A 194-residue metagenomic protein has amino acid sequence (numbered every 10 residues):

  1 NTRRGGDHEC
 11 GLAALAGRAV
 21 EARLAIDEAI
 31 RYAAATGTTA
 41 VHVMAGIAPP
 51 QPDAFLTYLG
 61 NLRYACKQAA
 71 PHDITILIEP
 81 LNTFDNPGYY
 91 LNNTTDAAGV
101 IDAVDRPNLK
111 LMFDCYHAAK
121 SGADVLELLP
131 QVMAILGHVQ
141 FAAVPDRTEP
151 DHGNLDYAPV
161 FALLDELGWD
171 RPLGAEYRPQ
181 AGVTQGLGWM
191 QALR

Functional and structural regions predicted by a protein language model:
T2-R4, A45-P49, P80-F84, C115-H117 (+2 more regions): Active-site-proximal loop/turn and secondary-structure-junction residues that shape catalytic pockets, frequently
G6-K110, K120: Active-site acidic/histidine proton-transfer and metal-coordination neighborhood in alpha/beta enzyme cores
R31, G37-T39, T75, L91-F113 (+1 more regions): Histidine-acidic metal/acid-base catalytic patches
